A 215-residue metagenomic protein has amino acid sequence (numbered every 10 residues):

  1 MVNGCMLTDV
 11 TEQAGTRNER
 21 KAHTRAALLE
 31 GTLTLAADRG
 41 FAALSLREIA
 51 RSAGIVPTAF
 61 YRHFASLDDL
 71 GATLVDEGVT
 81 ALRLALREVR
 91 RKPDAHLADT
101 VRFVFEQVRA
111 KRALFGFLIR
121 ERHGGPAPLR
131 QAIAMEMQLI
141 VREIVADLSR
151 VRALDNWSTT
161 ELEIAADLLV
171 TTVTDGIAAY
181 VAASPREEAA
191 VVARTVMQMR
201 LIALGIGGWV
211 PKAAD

Functional and structural regions predicted by a protein language model:
M1-H23, R152, V210-D215: N-terminal intrinsically disordered/low-complexity leader segments
R20-T32, I49, L74-L82: Generic hydrophobic, amphipathic alpha-helix propensity
A27, L35-D69, T73: Helix-turn-helix
A36, F64, D68-G78, L118 (+2 more regions): Alpha-helical DNA-contacting segments of helix-turn-helix folds
S45, G116-I119, W157, A189 (+1 more regions): Short, hydrophobic secondary-structure boundary micro-motifs
T73, L86-L114, T159-L162, A166-L169 (+1 more regions): Hydrophobic alpha-helical connector segments
R109-Q131, V145, A178-A182: Amphipathic alpha-helical segments used for helix-helix packing
A127-A153, E163-A178, A193-M197, L204: Amphipathic alpha-helical packing segments from all-alpha helical-bundle domains
